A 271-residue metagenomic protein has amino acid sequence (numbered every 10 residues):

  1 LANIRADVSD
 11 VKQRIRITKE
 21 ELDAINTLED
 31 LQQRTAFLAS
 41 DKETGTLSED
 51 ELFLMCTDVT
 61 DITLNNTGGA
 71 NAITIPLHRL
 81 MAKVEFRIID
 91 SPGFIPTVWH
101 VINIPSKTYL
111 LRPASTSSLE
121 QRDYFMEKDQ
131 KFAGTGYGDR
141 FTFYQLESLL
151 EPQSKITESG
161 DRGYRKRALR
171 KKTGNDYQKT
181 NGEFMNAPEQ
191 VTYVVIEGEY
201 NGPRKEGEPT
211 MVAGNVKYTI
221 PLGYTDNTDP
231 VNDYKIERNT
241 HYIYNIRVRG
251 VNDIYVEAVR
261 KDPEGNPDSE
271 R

Functional and structural regions predicted by a protein language model:
L1-L22, L64, T74-P76, K83-R238: Tryptophan-paired
Q13-R79, K83, R87-I89, P221 (+1 more regions): Extracellular beta-sheet/turn segments enriched in Thr/Pro/Gly and aliphatic residues
